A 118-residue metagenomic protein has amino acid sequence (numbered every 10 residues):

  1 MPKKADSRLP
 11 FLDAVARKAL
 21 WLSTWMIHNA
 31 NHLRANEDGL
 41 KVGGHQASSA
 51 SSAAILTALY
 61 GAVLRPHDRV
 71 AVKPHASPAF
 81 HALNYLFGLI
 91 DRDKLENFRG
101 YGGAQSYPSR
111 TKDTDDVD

Functional and structural regions predicted by a protein language model:
K3-A5: Long, well-ordered, tryptophan-enriched scaffold segments
S7, F11-A19, S23, I27-L40 (+1 more regions): Cofactor-binding active-site loop characterized by glycine-rich and histidine/acidic residues
